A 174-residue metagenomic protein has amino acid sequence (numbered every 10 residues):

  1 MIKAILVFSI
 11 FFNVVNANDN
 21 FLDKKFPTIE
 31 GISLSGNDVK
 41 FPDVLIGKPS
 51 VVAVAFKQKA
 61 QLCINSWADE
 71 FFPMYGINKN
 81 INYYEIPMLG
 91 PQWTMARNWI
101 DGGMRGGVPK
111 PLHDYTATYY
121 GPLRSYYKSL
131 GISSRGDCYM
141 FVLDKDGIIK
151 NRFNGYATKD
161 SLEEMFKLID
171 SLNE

Functional and structural regions predicted by a protein language model:
I2-N13: Sec-dependent N-terminal signal peptides
A17-P42, C63: N-terminal "domain-start" segment that seeds a small globular fold
P42-I64, Y83: Short active-site neighborhood of thiol/selenol oxidoreductases, capturing the structured segment around
Q58-A60, L89-W93, R124-S125, I149 (+1 more regions): Solvent-exposed loop/turn segments at secondary-structure junctions within structured extracellular/periplasmic domains
K59-D69, M165-E174: Short, solvent-exposed cationic patches
A60-P109: Structural microenvironment flanking redox-active thiols in thiol-disulfide oxidoreductases
Y84-I86, W99-R135: Short, internal strand/loop/helix patches that form the active-site neighborhood or redox-interaction surface
Y127-K128, G136-E174: Thiol-/selenol-based redox modules, centered on thioredoxin-like and closely related oxidoreductase domains
